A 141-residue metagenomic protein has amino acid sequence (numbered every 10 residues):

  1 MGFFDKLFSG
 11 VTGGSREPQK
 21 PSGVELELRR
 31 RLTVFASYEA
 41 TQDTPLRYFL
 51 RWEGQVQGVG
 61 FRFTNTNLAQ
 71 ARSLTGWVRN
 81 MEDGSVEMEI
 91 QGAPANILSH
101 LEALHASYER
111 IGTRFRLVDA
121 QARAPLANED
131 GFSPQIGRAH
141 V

Functional and structural regions predicted by a protein language model:
G2-R138: Intrinsically disordered, low-complexity, mixed-charge
